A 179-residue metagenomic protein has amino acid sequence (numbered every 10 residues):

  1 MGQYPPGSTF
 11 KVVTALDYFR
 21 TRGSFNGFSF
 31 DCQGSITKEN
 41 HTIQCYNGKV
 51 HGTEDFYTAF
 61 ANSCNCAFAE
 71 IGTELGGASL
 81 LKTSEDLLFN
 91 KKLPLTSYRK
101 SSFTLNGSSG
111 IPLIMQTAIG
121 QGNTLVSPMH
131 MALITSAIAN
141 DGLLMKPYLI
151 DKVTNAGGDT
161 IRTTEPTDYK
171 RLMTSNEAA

Functional and structural regions predicted by a protein language model:
M1-S8, V13-A179: Beta-lactam-recognizing serine transpeptidase/beta-lactamase-like catalytic domain environment
